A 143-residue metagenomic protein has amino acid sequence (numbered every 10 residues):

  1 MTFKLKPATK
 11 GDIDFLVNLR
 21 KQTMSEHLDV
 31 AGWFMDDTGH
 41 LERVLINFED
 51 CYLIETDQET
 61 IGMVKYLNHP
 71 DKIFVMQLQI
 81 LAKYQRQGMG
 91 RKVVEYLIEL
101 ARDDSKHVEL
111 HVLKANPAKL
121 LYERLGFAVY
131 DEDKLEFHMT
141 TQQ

Functional and structural regions predicted by a protein language model:
M1-G11, T141-Q143: Conserved N-terminal entry element of GNAT/NAT acetyltransferase domains
K21-N47: Conserved GNAT-fold acetyl-CoA-binding loop/helix
L53, E59-L67, F74-Q79: Conserved beta-strand in the GNAT
L67-M76, Q85, D133-L135: A conserved beta-turn-beta hairpin within the catalytic core of GNAT-like acetyltransferases that forms part
L78-Q85, V112-L113: A short, internal acetyl-CoA/4′-phosphopantetheine-binding micro-motif in the GNAT/acyltransferase core
R86-E99, R124: Conserved acetyl-CoA-binding loop-helix of GNAT-fold acetyltransferases
A101-L113: Conserved GNAT acetyl-CoA-binding A-motif
L110-K119, L135-Q142: Conserved beta-strand-loop-alpha-helix junction that forms the acyl-donor binding cleft
